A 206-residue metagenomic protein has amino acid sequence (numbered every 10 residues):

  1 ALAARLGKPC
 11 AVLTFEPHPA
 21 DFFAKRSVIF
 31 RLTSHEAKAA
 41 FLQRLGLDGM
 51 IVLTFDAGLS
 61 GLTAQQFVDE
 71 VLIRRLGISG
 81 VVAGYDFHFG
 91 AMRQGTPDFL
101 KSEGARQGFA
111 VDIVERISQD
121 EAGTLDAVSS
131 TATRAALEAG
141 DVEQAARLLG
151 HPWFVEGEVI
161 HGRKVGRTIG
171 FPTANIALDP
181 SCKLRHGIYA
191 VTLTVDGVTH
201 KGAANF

Functional and structural regions predicted by a protein language model:
L2-L76: Core alpha/beta nucleotide-donor-binding catalytic domains of modification enzymes
L6-K8, L47, F109, H151 (+1 more regions): Short glycine/serine/threonine/alanine-rich loop segments
G7, R106-Q107, Q119-L125, S181-K183 (+1 more regions): Short, glycine- and charge-enriched coil/turn segments that flank and shape catalytic ligand pockets
F55, R116, F206: Active-site donor-binding loop signature of nucleotide-sugar glycosyltransferases
G58-P172: Classical nucleotidyltransferase
I160-F206: Phosphate/ribose-recognition catalytic cores of enzymes acting on nucleotide-derived substrates
